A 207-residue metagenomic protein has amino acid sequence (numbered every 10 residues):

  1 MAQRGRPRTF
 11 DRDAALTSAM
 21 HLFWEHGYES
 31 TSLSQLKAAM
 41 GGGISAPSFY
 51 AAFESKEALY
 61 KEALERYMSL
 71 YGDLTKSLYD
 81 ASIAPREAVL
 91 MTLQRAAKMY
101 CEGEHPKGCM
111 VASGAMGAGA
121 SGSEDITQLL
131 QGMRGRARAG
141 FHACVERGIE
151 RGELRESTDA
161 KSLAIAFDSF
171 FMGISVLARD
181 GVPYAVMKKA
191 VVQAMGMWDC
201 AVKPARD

Functional and structural regions predicted by a protein language model:
M1-F10, P204-D207: N-terminal intrinsically disordered/low-complexity leader segments
A2, A14, L22-A58, E62: Helix-turn-helix
R12-T17, E29, A51-Y79, L90-A97 (+1 more regions): An amphipathic alpha-helix adjacent to DNA-recognition modules
E62, K76-K107, A160-F167: Hydrophobic alpha-helical connector segments
S69-G72, E87-M91, P106, S123-E150 (+3 more regions): Amphipathic alpha-helical packing segments from all-alpha helical-bundle domains
A88-V89, E102-D125, V176: Amphipathic alpha-helical segments used for helix-helix packing
M99-G103, R147, F167-A185, M197-R206: Amphipathic C-terminal alpha-helical segment
K107-S113, T158-L177, A190-M197: Hydrophobic alpha-helical segments that form the core of small-molecule binding pockets and/or dimer interfaces
